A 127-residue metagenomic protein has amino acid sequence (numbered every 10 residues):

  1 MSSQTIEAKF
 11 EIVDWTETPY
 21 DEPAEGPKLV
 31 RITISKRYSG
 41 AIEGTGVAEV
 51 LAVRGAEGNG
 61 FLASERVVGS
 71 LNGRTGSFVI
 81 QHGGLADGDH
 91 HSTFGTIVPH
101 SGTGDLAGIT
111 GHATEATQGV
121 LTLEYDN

Functional and structural regions predicted by a protein language model:
M1-N127: Targeting-peptide/extracellular-domain and disordered-appendage signature
